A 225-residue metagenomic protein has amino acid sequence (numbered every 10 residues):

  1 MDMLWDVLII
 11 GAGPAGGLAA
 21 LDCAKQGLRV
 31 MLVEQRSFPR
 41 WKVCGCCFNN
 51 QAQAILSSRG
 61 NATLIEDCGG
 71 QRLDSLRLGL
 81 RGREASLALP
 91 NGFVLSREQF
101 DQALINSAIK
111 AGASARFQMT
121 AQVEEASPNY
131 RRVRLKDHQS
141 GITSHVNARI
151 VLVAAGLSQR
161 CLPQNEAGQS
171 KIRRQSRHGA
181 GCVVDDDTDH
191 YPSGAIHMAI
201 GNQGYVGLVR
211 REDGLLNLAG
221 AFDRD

Functional and structural regions predicted by a protein language model:
D2-A15: Beta1/beta-strand and adjacent pyrophosphate-binding region of the FAD-binding site in flavoprotein oxidoreductases
A12, A24-V43: Glycine-rich FAD pyrophosphate-binding loop
A12-A15, A19-A20, A24, A108 (+1 more regions): Small-residue (primarily alanine) positions within well-ordered alpha-helices, especially packing/interaction faces
A15, F38, S158: Conserved Rossmann-like nucleotide-cofactor binding loop
R36-S57: Conserved N-terminal glycine-rich FAD pyrophosphate-binding loop of Rossmann-like flavoproteins
A52-I105: A conserved beta-strand/loop capping segment in the N-terminal third of enzymes that catalyze redox or closely related
S107-D225: Predominantly flavin-linked oxidoreductase catalytic cores and closely associated redox partners
